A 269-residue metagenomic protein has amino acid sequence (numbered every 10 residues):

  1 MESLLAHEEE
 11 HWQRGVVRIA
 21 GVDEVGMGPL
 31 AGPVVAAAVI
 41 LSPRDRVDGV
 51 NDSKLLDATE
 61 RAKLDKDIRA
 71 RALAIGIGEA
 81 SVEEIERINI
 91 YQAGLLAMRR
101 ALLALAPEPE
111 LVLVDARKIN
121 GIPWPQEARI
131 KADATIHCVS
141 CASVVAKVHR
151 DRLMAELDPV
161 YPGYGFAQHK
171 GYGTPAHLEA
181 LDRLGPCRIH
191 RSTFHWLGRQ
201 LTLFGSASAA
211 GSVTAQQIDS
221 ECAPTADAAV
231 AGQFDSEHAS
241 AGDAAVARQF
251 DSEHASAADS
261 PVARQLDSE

Functional and structural regions predicted by a protein language model:
M1-C222, A226-D227, D235, D243 (+3 more regions): RNase H-like, Mg2+-dependent phosphodiesterase core, and more generally RNA phosphate-backbone-engaging helix-loop
